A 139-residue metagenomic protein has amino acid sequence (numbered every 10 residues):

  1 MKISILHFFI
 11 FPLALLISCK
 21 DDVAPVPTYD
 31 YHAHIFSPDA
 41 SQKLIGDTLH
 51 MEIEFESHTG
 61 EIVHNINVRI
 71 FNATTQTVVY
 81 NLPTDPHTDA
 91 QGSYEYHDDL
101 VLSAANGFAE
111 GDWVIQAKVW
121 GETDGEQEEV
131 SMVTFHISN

Functional and structural regions predicted by a protein language model:
L15-S18: C-terminal motif of bacterial Sec signal peptides marking the signal peptidase cleavage site
K20-L49, E54, S138: Short, compositionally biased P/S/T/A/G/V-rich stretches that sit at domain boundaries
T59-Y80: Solvent-exposed loop/turn segments flanking beta-strands in beta-repeat/beta-sandwich domains
T77-G92: Solvent-exposed serine/threonine-rich low-complexity stretches and specific carbohydrate-binding patches
T88-L102: Aromatic sugar-binding surface patches on proteins that engage polysaccharides or sugar-phosphate polymers
A105-G111: Surface-exposed, short loops/turns at beta-strand junctions within beta-sandwich domains
W120-E126: Short, solvent-exposed loop/turn segments at the edges of extracellular beta-sandwich modules
